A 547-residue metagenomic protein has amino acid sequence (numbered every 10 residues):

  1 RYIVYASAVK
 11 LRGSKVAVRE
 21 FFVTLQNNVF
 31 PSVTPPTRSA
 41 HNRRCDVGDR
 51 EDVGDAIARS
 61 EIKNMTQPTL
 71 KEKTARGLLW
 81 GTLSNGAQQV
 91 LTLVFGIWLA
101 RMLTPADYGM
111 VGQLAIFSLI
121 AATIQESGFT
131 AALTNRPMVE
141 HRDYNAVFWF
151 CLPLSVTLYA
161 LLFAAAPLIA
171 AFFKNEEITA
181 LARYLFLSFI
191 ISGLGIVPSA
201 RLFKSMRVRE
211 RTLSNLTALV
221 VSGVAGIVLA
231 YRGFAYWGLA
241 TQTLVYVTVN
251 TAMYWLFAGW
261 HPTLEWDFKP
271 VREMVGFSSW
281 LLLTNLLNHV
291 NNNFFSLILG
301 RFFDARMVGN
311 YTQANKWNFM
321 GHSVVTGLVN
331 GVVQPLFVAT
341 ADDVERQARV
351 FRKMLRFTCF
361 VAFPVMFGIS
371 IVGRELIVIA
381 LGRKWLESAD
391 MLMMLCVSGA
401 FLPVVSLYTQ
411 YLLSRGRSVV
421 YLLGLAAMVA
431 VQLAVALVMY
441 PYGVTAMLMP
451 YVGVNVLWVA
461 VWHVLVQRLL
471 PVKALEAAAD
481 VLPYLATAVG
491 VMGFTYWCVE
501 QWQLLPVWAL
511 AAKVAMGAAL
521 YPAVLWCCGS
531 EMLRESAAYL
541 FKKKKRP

Functional and structural regions predicted by a protein language model:
I3, E20-T34, R38, N42-L93 (+7 more regions): N-terminal membrane topogenesis motif
A58, L70-F129, L152-L168, R183 (+4 more regions): Signature of the first transmembrane helix
A58-N64, V464-Q467, V472-A474, F494-P547: Membrane-proximal transmembrane or re-entrant/amphipathic helices at the cytosolic face
S60-L70, T74, R209, A252-L297 (+4 more regions): Interhelical loop/hinge segments that connect adjacent transmembrane helices in multipass membrane
G77-T92, A218, L239-Q242, Y246 (+7 more regions): Transmembrane helical elements of multi-pass membrane transporters/channels
T92, T123-H141, F203-K204, A314 (+2 more regions): Helix-loop junctions and terminal segments of transmembrane helices in multi-pass membrane transport/translocation
A132-H141, I191-S214, R232, W237 (+4 more regions): Membrane-interface junctions at transmembrane-helix termini in multi-pass inner-membrane proteins
T179-F186, S214-G259, E273-F277, T284 (+6 more regions): Hydrophobic alpha-helical transmembrane segments
